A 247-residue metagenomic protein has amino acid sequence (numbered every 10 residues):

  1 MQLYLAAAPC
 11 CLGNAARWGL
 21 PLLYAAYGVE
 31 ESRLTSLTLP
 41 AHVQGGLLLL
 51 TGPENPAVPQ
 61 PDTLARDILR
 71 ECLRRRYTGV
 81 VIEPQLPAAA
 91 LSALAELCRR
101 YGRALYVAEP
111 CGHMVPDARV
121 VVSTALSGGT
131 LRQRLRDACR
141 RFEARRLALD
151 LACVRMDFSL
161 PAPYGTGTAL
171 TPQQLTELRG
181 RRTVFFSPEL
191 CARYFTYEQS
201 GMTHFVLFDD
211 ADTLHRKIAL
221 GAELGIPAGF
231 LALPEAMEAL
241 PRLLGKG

Functional and structural regions predicted by a protein language model:
M1-C72, A89: Glycan-recognition patch characteristic of GH18 chitinases/ENGases and related GlcNAc/peptidoglycan-binding proteins
Q2-A8, G19-Y27, A41-G52, V80-I82 (+5 more regions): Hydrophobic faces of well-ordered beta-strands that scaffold small-molecule active sites in alpha/beta enzyme cores
V29-E30, E54-A57, Q85-A90, S127-G128 (+2 more regions): Short acidic, S/G/P-rich loop/turn micro-motifs used as interaction or catalytic elements
E31-H42, R70, A108, R132-R136 (+2 more regions): Residues lining hydrophobic/aromatic ligand-binding pockets adjacent to catalytic sites
Y77-L178: Substrate-binding surface in catalytic domains of secreted glycosidases
L91-L105, F186-R193, E238-G247: Short acidic, glycine/proline-enriched helix-loop-strand junctions
A148-K217: Glycan-binding loop/region signatures in secreted carbohydrate-active enzymes
K217, A222-G247: Acidic/aromatic/glycine-rich contiguous surface patches that form carbohydrate-binding/processing clefts and analogous
